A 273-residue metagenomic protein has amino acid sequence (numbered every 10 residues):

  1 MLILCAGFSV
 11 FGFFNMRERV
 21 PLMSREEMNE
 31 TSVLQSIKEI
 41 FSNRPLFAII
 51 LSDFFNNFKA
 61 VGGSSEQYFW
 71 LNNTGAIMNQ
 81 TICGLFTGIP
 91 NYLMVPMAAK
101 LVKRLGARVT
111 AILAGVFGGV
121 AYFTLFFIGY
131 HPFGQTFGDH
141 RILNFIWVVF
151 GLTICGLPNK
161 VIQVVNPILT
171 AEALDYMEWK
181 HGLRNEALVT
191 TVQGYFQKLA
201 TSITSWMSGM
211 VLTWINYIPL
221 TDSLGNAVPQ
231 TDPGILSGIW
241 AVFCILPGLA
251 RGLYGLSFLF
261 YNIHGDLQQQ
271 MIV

Functional and structural regions predicted by a protein language model:
M1-V273: Membrane-embedded alpha-helical bundles of multi-pass transporters/translocases, especially carrier/permease families
